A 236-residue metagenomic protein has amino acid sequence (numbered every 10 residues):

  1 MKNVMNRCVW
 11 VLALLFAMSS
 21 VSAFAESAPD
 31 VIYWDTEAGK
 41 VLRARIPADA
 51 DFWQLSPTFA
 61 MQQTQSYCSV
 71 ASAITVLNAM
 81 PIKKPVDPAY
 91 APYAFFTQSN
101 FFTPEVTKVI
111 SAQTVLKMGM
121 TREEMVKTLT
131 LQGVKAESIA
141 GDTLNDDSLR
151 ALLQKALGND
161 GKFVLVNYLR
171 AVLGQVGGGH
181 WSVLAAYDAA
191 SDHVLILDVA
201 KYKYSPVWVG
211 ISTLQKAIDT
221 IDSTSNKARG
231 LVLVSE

Functional and structural regions predicted by a protein language model:
M1-V11: Bacterial N-terminal signal peptides that target proteins for export
W10-S20: Bacterial N-terminal signal peptides
A23-G119: Active-site-adjacent structural segments surrounding the nucleophilic cysteine of cysteine proteases and isopeptidases
Q63-S66, T75, D142-N145, L169-L173 (+2 more regions): Solvent-exposed loop/turn segments at secondary-structure junctions within structured extracellular/periplasmic domains
T64, S69-A73, T121-T128, N145 (+2 more regions): Stable alpha-helical elements in mature extracytoplasmic
I74-K83, T128-Q132, K155-N159, A190 (+1 more regions): Structured segments of extracytoplasmic/periplasmic soluble domains in secreted or envelope-associated proteins
L144-V194: Active-site-adjacent substructure of cysteine-protease-like catalytic cores
A189-E236: Noncatalytic regulatory segments and standalone regulatory/sensor domains
